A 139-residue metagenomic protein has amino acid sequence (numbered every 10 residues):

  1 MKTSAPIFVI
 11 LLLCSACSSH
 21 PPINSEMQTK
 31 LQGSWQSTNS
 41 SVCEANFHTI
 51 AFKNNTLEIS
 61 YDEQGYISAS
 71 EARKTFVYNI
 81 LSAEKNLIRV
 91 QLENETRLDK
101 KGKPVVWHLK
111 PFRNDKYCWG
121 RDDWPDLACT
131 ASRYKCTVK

Functional and structural regions predicted by a protein language model:
M1-K2, S18: N-terminal hydrophobic targeting signals that begin at the initiator methionine
K2-I10: Sec-dependent signal peptide recognition, specifically the positively charged N-region followed immediately by
L13-A16: C-terminal motif of bacterial Sec signal peptides marking the signal peptidase cleavage site
S18-S19, V90: Classical cleavable N-terminal Sec signal peptides
S19-Q36, F52: N-terminal helix-cap/turn-to-beta initiation motif at the start of protein domains
S40, S60-Q64, E93, D122-D123: Surface loops and adjacent helix of pleckstrin homology
V42-K85: N-terminal glycine/threonine-rich, aromatic-flanked beta-hairpin/loop signature
T49, E84-K139: Beta-sheet ligand-binding and adhesion/scaffold domains
